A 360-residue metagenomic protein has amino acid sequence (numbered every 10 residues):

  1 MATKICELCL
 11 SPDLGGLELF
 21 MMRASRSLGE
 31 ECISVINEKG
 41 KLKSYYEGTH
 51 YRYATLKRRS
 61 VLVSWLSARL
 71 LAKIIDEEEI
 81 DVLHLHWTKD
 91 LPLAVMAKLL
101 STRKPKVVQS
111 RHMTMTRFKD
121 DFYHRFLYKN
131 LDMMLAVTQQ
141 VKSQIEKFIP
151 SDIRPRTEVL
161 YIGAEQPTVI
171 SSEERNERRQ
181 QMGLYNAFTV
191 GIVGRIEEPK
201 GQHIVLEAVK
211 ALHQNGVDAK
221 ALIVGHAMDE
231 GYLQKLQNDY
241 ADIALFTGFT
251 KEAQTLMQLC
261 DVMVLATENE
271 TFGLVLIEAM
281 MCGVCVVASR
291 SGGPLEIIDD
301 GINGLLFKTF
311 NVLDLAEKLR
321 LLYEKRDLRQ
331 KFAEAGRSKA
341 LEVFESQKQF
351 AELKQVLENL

Functional and structural regions predicted by a protein language model:
E7-L66, E146, P155-R156, M228: N-terminal strand-loop element at the rim of the active site of nucleotide-sugar-dependent glycosyltransferases
G15-R23, F188, I192-A211, G231 (+3 more regions): A conserved mid-protein helix/loop that constitutes part of the nucleotide-sugar donor-binding site
V35-I36, C285-A288: Short hydrophobic beta-strand element within catalytic cores of glycosyltransferases and related nucleotide-activated
K43-E47, E174, N215, K220-D242 (+2 more regions): Short, structured helix-loop element that forms part of the nucleotide-activated donor/catalytic region
V107-A136: A conserved, positively charged/aromatic
V169-G183: A short helix/loop element that forms part of the nucleotide-sugar donor recognition site in Leloir-type
F249, E268: Aromatic "clamp/platform" in nucleotide-sugar-dependent glycosyltransferases that forms part of the donor/acceptor
D299-G301, L305-V312, L321-R326: Conserved acidic donor-binding segment of nucleotide-sugar-dependent glycosyltransferases
